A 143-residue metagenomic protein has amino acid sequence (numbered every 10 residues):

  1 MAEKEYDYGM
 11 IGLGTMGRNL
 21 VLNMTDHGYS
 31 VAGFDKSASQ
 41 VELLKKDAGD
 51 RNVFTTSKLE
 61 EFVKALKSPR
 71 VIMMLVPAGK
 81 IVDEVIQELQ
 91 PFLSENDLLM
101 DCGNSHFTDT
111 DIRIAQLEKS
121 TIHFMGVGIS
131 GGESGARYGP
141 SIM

Functional and structural regions predicted by a protein language model:
M1-R70, N96, M125, E133-A136: NAD(P)+-binding Rossmann beta1-loop-alpha1 motif at the extreme N-terminus of oxidoreductases
Y8, V82-I86, M100, H106-M143: Rossmann-fold dinucleotide-binding core
K36, C102-G103: Generic detector of well-ordered alpha-helical packing
A65, L75-V76, C102: Short, well-ordered coil/turn residues at beta-beta hairpins and beta-strand->alpha-helix junctions within
V71-E88: Glycine/threonine-rich flexible loop motifs
P91-E95: Short, conserved loop/helix-junction motifs that constitute active-site signature segments in enzyme catalytic cores
